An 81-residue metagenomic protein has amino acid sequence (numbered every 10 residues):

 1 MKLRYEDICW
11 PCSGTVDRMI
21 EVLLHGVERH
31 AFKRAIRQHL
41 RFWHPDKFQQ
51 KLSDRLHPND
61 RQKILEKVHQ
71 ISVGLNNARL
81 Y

Functional and structural regions predicted by a protein language model:
M1-H30, R34, Q62-Y81: Short "pre-J" leader segments immediately N-terminal to J/J-like domains in DnaJ-family and J-like proteins
A35-L56: The canonical J-domain HPD catalytic loop and its flanking helix-turn segment that engages Hsp70 and stimulates ATP
L56-Q62: Short, charge- and proline-biased low-complexity linear segments that act as flexible interaction/docking motifs
